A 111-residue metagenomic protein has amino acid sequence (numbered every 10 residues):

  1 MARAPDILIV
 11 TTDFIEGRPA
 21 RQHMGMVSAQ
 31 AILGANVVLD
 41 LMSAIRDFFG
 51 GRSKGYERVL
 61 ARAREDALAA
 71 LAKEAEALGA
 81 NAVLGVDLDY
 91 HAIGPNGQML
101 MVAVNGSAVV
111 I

Functional and structural regions predicted by a protein language model:
M1-L39, A92, Q98-I111: N-terminal presequence-like segments and the immediate start of the first folded domain
V27, I32-L33, D40-D87: Short, well-ordered alpha-helical segments
V86-G94: Charge-dense, low-complexity polyampholytic segments
